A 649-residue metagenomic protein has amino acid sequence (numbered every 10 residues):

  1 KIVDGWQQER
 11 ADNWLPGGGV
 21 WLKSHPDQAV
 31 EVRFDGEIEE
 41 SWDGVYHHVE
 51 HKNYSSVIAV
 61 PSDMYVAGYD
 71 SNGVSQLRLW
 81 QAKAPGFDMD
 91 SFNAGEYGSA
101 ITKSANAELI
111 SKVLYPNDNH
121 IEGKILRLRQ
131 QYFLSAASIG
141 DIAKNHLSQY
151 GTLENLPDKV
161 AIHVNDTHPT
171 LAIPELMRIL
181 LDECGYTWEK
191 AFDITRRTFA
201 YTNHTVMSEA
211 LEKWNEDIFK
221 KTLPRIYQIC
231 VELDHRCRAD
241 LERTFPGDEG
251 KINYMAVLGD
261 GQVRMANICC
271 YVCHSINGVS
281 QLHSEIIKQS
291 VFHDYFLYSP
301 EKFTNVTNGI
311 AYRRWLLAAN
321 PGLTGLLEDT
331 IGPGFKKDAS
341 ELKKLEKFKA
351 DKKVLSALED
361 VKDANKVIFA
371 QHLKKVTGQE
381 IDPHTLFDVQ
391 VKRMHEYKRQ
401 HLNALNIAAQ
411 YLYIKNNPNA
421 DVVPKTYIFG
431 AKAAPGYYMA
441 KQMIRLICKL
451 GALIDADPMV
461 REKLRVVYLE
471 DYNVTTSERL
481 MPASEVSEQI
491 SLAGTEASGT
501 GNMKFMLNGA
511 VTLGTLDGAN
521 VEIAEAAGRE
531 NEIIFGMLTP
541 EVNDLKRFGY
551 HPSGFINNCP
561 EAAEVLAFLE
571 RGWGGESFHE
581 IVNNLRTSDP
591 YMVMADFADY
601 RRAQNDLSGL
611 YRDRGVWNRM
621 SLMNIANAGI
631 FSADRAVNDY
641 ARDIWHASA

Functional and structural regions predicted by a protein language model:
K1-A649: A conserved ligand/cofactor-binding region detector
